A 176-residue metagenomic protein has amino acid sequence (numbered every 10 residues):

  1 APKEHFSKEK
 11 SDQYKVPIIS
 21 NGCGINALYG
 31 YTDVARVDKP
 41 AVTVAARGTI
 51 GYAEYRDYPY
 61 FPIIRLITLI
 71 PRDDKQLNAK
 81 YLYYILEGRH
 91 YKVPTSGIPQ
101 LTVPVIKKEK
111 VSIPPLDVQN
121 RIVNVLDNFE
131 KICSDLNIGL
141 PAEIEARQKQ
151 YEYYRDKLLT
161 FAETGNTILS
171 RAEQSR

Functional and structural regions predicted by a protein language model:
A1-R176: Charged, alpha-helix-forming regions
